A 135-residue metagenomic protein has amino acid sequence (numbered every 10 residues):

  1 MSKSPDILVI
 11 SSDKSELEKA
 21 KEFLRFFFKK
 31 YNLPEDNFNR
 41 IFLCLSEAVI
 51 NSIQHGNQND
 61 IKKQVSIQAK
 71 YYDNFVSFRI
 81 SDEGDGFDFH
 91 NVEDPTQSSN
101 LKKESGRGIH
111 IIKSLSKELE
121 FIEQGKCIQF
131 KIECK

Functional and structural regions predicted by a protein language model:
M1-D6, I53-K135: Conserved beta-strand-loop-beta-strand hairpin that lines the nucleotide-binding pocket of ATP/GTP-utilizing enzymes
I10-E16: A short beta-loop-alpha structural element at the N-terminal edge of CoA-dependent acyl/N-acetyltransferase catalytic
S12, L33-D36, D60, Y71: Structural signature of the histidine kinase catalytic ATP-binding subdomain
L24-S46, L101-K102: Conserved short strand/loop->alpha-helix "switch" segment adjacent to the catalytic nucleotide/phosphoryl-transfer site
R25, S52-I53: Short, well-ordered amphipathic alpha-helices
E47, N51: Conserved polar catalytic motif of the HATPase_c/GHKL fold
